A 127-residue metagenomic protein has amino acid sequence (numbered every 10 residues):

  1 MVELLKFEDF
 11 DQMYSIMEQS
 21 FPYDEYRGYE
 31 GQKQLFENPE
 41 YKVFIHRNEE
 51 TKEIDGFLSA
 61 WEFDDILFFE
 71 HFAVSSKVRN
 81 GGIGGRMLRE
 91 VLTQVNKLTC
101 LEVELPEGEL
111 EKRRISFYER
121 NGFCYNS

Functional and structural regions predicted by a protein language model:
M1-E30: Short amphipathic alpha-helix that is part of the acyltransferase structural core
F21-E50: Active-site rim helix/loop that mediates acceptor-substrate recognition in acyltransferases
K42, D65, K97: Short coil/turn segments at beta-strand junctions that form active-site/ligand-binding loops
I45-R47, K52-W61, D65-A73: Conserved beta-strand in the GNAT
F72, K77, E102-P106: Short strand-loop junctions, especially beta-strand C-caps/beta-turns that link beta-sheets to coils or alpha-helices
V74, N80-T93: Conserved acetyl-CoA-binding loop-helix of GNAT-fold acetyltransferases
Q94-E109, I115: Conserved GNAT acetyl-CoA-binding A-motif
E102, E119-S127: Conserved catalytic-core motifs of GNAT/GCN5-like acyltransferases
